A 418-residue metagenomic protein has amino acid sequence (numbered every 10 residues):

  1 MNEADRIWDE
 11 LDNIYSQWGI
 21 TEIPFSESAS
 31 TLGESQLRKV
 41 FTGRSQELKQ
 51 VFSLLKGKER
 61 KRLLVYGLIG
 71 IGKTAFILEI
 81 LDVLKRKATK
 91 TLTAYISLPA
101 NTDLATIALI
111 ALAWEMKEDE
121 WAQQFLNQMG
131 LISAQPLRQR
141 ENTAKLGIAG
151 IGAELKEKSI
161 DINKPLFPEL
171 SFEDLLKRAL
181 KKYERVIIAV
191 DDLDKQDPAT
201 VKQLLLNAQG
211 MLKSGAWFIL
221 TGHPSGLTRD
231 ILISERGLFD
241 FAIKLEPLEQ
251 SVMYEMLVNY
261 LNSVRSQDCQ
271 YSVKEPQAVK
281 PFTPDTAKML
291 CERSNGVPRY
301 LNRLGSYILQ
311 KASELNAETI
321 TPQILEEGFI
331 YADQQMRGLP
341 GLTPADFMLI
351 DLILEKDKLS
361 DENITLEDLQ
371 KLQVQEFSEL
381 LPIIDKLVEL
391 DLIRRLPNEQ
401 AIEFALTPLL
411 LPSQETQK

Functional and structural regions predicted by a protein language model:
M1-L63, V83, A144, K418: A short, basic N-terminal segment
E3-I14, L170-R293: The catalytic "switch" region of P-loop NTPases
Q50, G57-I187, K195-Q196, A216-W217 (+1 more regions): P-loop NTPase nucleotide-binding core
V83, Y307, K386-L390: Alpha-helical DNA-recognition elements
G296, Y300-F377: Winged-helix-like regulatory helical subdomains adjacent to P-loop NTPase cores
M336, P408-K418: Short, amphipathic alpha-helical interaction segments positioned at domain boundaries
Q373-L390, R395: Short amphipathic alpha-helical interaction segments
P397-E403: Short, Lys/Arg-rich nucleic-acid/phosphate-binding segment
